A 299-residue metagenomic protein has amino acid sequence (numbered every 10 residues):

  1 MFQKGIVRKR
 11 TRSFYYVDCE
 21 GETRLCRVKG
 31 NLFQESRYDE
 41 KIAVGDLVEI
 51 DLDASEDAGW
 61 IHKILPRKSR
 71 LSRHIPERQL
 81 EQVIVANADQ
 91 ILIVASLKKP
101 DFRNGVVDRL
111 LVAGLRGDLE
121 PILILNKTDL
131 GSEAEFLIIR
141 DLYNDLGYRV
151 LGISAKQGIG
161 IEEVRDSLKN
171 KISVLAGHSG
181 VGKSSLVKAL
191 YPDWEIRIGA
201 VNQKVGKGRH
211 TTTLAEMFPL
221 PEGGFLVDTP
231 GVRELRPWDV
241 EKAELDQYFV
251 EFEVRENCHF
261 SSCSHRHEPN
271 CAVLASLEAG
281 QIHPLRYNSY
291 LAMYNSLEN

Functional and structural regions predicted by a protein language model:
M1-T11: Structural detector for short beta-strands of small beta-barrel domains
S13, R37-S55, L65-I84, Q90 (+5 more regions): Helix-rich effector regions associated with P-loop NTPase G domains
Y15-C19, C26, I50, I61: SH3/SH3-like beta-barrel fold
T23-E40: Beta-strand/loop nucleic-acid-binding surfaces
S55-I64, D101-R103: Short, Lys/Arg- and Gly-enriched loop/turn segments at beta-strand edges
N87-Q90, V94-L146: Phosphate-binding glycine-rich loops and their immediate beta-loop-alpha structural context
D129-V181: Canonical P-loop GTPase G-domain recognition
